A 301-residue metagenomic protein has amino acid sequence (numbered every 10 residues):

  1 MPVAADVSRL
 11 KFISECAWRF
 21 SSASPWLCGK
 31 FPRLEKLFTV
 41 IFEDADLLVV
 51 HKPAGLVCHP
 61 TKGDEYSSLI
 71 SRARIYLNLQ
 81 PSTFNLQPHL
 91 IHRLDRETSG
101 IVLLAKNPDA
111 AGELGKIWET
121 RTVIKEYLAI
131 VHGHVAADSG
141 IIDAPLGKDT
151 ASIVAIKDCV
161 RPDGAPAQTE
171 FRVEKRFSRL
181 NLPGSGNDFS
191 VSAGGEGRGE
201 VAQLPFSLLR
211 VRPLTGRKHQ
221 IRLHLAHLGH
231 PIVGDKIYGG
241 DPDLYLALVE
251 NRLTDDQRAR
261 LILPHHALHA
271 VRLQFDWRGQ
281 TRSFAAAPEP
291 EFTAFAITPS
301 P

Functional and structural regions predicted by a protein language model:
M1, F12-E15, W26-Q203, P288-P299: RNA pseudouridine synthases
S8, S21-S22, S178, S207: Ser/Thr/Pro-rich low-complexity tandem-repeat tracts
P32-D46, A54, N181-S185, F189-A193 (+2 more regions): Pseudouridine synthases involved in rRNA/tRNA modification
L114, R217-L225: Short beta-strand segments enriched for Tyr within beta-sheet-rich domains, predominantly fibronectin type III
L209-V211: Short histidine-centered loop motifs in beta-beta connectors
L214: Residues immediately N-terminal to the Walker A/P-loop in ABC ATPase nucleotide-binding domains
